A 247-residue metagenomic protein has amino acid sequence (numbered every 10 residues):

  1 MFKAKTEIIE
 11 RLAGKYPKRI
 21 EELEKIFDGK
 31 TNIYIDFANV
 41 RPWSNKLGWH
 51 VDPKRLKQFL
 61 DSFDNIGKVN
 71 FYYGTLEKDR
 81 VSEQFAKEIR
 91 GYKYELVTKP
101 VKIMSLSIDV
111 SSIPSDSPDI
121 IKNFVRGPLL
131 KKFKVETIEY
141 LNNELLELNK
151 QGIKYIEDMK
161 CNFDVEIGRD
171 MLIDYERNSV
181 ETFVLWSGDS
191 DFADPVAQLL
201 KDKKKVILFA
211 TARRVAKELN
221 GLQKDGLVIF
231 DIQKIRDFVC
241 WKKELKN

Functional and structural regions predicted by a protein language model:
F2-Y140, G152, I156, L200-R214: Domain-level signal for Mg2+-assisted phosphodiester chemistry and nucleotide/NA-binding surfaces in nucleic-acid
T98, I103-N247: Nuclease catalytic cores that cleave nucleic-acid phosphodiester bonds, predominantly acidic two-metal-ion
